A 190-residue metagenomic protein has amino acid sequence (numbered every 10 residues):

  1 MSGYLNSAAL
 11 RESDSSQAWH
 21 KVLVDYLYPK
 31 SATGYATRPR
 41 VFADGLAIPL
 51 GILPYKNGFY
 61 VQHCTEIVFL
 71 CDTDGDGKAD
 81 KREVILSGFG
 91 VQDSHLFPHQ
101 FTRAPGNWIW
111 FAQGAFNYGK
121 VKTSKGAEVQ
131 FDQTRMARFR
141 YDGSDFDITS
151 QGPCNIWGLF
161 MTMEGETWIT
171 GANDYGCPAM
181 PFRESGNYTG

Functional and structural regions predicted by a protein language model:
M1-G190: Beta-propeller domains with acidic blade repeats across secreted/periplasmic ectodomains and cytosolic WD/CNH propellers
